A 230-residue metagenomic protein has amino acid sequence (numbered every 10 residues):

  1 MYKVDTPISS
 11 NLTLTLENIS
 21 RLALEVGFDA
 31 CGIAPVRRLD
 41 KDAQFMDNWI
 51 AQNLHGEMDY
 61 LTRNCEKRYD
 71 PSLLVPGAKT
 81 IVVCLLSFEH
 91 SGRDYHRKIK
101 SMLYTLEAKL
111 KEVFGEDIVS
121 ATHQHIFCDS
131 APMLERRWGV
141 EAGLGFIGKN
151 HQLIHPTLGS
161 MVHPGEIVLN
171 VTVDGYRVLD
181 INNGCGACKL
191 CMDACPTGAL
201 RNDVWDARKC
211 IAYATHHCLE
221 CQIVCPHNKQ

Functional and structural regions predicted by a protein language model:
Y2-G184, A212, Q230: Auxiliary alpha/beta "docking" domains used to position bulky ligands
R38, L190-Q230: Iron-sulfur cluster-binding cysteine motifs and their immediate structural context in ferredoxin-like electron-transfer
